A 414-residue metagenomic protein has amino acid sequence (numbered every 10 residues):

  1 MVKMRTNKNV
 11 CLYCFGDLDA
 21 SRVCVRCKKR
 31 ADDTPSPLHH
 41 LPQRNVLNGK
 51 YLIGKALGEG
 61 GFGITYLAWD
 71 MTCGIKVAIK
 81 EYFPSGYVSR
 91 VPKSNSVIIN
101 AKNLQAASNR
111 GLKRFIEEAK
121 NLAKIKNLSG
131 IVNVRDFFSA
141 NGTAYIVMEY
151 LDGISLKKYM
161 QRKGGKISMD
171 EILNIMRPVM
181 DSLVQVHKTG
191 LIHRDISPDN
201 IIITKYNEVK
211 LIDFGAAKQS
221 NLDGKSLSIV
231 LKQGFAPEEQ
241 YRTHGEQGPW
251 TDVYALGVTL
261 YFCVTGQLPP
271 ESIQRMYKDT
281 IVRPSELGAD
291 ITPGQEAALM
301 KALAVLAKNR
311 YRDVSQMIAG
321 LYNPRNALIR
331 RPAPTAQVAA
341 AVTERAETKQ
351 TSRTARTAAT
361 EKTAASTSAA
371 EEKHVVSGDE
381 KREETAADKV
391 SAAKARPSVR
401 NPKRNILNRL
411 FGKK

Functional and structural regions predicted by a protein language model:
V91-I125: AlphaC helix of the eukaryotic protein kinase fold
D136-F137: Activation-segment/catalytic-loop signature of the eukaryotic protein kinase fold
N141-S155, Y159: Conserved short submotifs of the Hanks-type protein kinase catalytic core that shape the nucleotide-binding pocket
I175-M176: Activation segment signature within eukaryotic-like protein kinase domains
V179-L191: Protein kinase catalytic-loop region centered on the HRD/HxD motif
K225-E239: Conserved activation segment of eukaryotic-like protein kinases, specifically the C-terminal portion of the activation
E239-W250: Conserved end of the kinase activation segment
